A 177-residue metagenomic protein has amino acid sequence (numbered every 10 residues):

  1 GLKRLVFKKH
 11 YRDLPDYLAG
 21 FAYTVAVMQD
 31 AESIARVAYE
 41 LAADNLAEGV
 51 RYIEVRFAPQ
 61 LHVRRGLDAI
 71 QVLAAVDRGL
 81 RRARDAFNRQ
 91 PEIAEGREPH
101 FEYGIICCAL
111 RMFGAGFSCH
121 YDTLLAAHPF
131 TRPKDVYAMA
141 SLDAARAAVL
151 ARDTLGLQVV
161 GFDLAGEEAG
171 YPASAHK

Functional and structural regions predicted by a protein language model:
G1-K177: Metal-cofactor-binding active-site regions of metalloenzymes
